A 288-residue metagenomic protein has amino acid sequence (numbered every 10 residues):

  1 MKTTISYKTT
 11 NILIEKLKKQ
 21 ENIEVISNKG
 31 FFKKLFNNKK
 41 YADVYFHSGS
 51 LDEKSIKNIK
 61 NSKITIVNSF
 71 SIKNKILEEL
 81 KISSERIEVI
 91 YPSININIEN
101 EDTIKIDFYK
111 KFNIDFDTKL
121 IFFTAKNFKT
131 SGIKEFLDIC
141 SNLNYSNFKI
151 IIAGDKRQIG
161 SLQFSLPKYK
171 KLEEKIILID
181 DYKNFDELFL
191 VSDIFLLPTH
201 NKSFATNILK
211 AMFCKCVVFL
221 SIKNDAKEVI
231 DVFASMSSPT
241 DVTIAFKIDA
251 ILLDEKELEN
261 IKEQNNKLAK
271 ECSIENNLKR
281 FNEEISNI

Functional and structural regions predicted by a protein language model:
K8, L253-N287: A charged, aromatic-enriched C-terminal amphipathic alpha-helix characteristic of glycosyltransferases across folds
E78, S93-K110: Acidic anion/phosphate-binding donor-loop and adjacent secondary structure in glycosyltransferase catalytic cores
D115-S131, C140: Conserved donor-binding/catalytic core segment of Leloir-type glycosyltransferases
T124, K149-L162: Glycosyltransferase donor-sugar binding loop
Q163-D181: Nucleotide-activated donor-binding/catalytic signature segment of Leloir-type glycosyltransferases, i.e., the conserved
H200: Aromatic "clamp/platform" in nucleotide-sugar-dependent glycosyltransferases that forms part of the donor/acceptor
V217-L220: Short hydrophobic beta-strand element within catalytic cores of glycosyltransferases and related nucleotide-activated
V232-V242, A250-E255: Conserved acidic donor-binding segment of nucleotide-sugar-dependent glycosyltransferases
